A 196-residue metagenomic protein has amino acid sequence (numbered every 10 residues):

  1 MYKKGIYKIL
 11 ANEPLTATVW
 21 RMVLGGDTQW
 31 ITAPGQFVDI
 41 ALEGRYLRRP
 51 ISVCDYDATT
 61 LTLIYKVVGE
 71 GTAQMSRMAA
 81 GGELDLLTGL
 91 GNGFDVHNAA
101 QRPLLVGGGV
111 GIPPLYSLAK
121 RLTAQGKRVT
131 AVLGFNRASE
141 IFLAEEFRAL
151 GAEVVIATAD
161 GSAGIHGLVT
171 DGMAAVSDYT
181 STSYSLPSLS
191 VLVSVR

Functional and structural regions predicted by a protein language model:
Y2-G82: Ferredoxin-reductase
E70-R196: FNR/FR-type flavoprotein reductase catalytic core
